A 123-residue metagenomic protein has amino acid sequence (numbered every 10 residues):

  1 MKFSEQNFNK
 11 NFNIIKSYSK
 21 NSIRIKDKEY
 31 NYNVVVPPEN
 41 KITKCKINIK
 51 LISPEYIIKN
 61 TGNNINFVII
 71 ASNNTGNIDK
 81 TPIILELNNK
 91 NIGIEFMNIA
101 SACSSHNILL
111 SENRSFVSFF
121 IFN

Functional and structural regions predicted by a protein language model:
M1-P54, G62, S111-N123: Non-catalytic interface/targeting segments
K44-C45, G76-D79, S104-S105: Short active-site-adjacent helix-start/loop capping segments
S53-I58, S104: A generic local structural motif
N60-F96: Mid-chain, well-packed structural core segment of small domains
S72-T75, I99-A100, I121-N123: Beta-hairpin (beta-strand-turn-beta-strand) motif
I99-L110: Long, charge-dense
